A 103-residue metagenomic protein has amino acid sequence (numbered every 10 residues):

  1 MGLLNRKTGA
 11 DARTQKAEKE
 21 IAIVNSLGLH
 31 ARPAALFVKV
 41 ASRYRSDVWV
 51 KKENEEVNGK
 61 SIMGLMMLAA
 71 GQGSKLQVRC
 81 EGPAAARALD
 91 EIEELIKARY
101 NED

Functional and structural regions predicted by a protein language model:
M1-E18: SAM-dependent methyltransferases
M1-G2, N25, G64-M66, S74 (+2 more regions): Intrinsic-disorder/low-complexity peptide segments enriched for small residues
K7-A10, S46, E56, A85: Structural preference for solvent-exposed beta-strand-turn elements and adjacent flexible terminal/loop segments within
E20-A22, R79: Generic structural detector for well-ordered beta-strands
A22-M63, M67-Q72: Compact, glycine-rich, soluble single-domain proteins
G71-D103: C-terminal structural segments of small proteins and small subunits
